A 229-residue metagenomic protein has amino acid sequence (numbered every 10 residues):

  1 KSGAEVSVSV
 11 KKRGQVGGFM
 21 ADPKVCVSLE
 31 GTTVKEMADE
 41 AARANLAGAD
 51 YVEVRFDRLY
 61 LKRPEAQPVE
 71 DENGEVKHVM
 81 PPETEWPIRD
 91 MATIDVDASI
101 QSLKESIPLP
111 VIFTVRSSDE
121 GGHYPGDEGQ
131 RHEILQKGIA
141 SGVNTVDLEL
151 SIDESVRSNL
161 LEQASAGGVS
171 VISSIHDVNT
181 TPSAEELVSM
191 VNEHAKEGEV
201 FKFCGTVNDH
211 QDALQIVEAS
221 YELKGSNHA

Functional and structural regions predicted by a protein language model:
K1-D39: N-terminal amphipathic alpha-helix/helix-capping segment at the start of soluble metabolic enzymes
G17, A42-G48, I94-P108, Q136-S141 (+2 more regions): Acidic (Asp/Glu)-rich catalytic clusters
A21-V25, G48-D50, I107-V111, G142-N144 (+3 more regions): Short, well-ordered coil/turn segments that N-cap beta-strands
S28-E30, Y51-L59, I88-A92, L135 (+3 more regions): Catalytic beta/alpha-barrel core
T32-N45, G126-K137, S183-E193: Short, acidic/polar
D71-D119, L161-I172, E218-H228: Alpha-helix-loop-beta-strand connector modules within alpha/beta enzyme cores
K104, V111-L148, I152: Glycine/small-residue-rich loop that forms an oxyanion/phosphate-binding "nest" at active or ligand-binding sites
L150-A229: Catalytic alpha/beta core domains of metabolic enzymes, predominantly
